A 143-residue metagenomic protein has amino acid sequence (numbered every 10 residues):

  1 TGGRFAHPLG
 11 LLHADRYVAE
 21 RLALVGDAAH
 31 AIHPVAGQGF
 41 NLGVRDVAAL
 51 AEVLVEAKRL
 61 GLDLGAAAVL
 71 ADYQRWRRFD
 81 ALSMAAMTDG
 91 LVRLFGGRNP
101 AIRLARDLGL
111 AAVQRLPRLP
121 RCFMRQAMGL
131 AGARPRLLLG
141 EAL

Functional and structural regions predicted by a protein language model:
T1-G65: FAD/FMN-dependent oxidoreductases across multiple families
E52-L143: C-terminal helical "tail/cap" subdomain of flavin- and related membrane-associated enzymes
